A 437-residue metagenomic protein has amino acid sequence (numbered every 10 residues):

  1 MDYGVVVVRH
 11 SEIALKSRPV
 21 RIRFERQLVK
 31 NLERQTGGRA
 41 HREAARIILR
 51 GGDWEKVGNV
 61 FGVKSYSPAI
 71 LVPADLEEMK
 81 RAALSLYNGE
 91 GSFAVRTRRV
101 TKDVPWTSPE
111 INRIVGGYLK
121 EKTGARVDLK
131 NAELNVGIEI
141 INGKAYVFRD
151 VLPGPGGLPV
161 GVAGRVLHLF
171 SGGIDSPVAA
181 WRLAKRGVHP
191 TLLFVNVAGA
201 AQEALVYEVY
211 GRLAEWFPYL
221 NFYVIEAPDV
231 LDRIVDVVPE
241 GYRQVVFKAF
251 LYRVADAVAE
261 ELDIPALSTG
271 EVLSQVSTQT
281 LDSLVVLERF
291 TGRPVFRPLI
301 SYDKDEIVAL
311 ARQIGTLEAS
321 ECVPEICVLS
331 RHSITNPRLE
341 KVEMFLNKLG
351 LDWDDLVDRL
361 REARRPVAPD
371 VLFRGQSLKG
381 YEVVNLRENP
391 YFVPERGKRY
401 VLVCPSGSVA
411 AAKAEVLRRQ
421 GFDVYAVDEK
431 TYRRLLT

Functional and structural regions predicted by a protein language model:
M1-L167, P177-N221, R289, N336-L339 (+3 more regions): RNA-binding accessory domains that recognize and position tRNA/RNA substrates
V6, L167-H168, E382-V384, V401: Conserved beta-strand elements of the Class I
I13-K16, D75, D103, N196-D256 (+3 more regions): ATP-dependent adenylate-handling ligase core
I47-R50, A368-E388: Short, hydrophobic beta-strand segments that form beta-sheet elements in well-ordered domains
S85-L86, R233, S377-L378, Y391-G397: Short amphipathic alpha-helix with an adjacent loop that forms part of the alpha/beta core around
I114-L119, T123, V151-A163, L231 (+2 more regions): Active-site adenylate/phosphate-handling loop in enzymes that bind or generate adenylated species
L284-V371: Short hairpin/turn module used for nucleic-acid contact or packing/dimerization
L386-R399, P405-T437: Rhodanese-like catalytic fold shared by cysteine-dependent sulfurtransferases and DSP/PTP-type phosphatases
